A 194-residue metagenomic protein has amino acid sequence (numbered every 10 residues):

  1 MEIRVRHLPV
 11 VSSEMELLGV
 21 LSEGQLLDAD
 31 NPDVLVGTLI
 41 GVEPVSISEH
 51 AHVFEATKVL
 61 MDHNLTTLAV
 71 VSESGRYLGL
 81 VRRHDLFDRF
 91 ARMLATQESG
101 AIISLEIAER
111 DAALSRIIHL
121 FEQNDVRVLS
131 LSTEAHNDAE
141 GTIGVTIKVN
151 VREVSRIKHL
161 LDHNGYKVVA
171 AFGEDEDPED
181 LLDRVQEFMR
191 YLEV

Functional and structural regions predicted by a protein language model:
M1, G19-L65, E73, Y77-A139 (+1 more regions): Tandem CBS (Bateman) regulatory domains
M1-R6, S13-L18: A positional/architectural concept
V5-H7, L65-T66: Short loop/turn microsegments at loop-to-beta-strand junctions
P9, S132-N137, I143, A171: Structural preference for solvent-exposed beta-strand-turn elements and adjacent flexible terminal/loop segments within
S12-E14, S72-S74: Short acidic/glycine-rich beta-turn/loop cap or linker motifs at sensory/regulatory domain boundaries that couple input
L129-L131, H159-E179: Conserved short beta-strand edge segments in small beta-sheet-based binding/regulatory domains
E140-V151: Short basic, glycine-rich beta-strand/loop surfaces that mediate nucleic-acid
N150, E179-V194: Short, low-order "capping/linker" segments at domain edges
